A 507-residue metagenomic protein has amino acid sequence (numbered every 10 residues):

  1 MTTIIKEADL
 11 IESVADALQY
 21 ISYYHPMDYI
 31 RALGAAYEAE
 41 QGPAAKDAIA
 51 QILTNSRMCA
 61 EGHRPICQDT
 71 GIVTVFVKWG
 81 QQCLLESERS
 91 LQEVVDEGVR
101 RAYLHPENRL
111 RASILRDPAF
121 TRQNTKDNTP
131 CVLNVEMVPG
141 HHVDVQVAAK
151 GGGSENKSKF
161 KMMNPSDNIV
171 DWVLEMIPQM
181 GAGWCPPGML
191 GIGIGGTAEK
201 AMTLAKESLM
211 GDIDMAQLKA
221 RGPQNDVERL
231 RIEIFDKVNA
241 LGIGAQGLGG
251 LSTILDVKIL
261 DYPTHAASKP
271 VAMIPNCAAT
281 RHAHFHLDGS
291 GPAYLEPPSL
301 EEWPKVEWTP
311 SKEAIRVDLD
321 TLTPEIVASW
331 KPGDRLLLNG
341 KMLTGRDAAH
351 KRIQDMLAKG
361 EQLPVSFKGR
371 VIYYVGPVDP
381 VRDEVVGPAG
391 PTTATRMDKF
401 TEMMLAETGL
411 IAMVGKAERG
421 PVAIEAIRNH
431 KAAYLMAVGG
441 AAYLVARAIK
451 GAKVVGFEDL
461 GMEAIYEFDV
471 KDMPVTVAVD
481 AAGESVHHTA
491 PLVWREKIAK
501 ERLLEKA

Functional and structural regions predicted by a protein language model:
M1-I192, T197-P310, A406: Non-transmembrane, aqueous-exposed alpha-helical and coiled segments at domain scale
L190-T197, N339-G340, G415, V438-G439: Glycine-rich beta-strand-to-loop/alpha-helix junction loops that act as flexible
L209, I213-G242, Q246-G249, T344-T476: Feature captures the catalytic cores and cofactor-binding loops of soluble hydro-lyases/lyases that act on carboxylate
G249-V257, T264-H265, A278, R447-A507: C-terminal binding/interaction regions
K312-L322: Short, structured beta-strand/loop micro-motifs enriched in basic residues and often containing a Trp
E325-A328, V365: Residue "hotspots" at secondary-structure boundaries inside conserved domains
V327-W330, L336: Short, well-ordered loop/turn sites that connect or cap secondary structure elements
R335, K341-G345, A481: Short, charged beta-turn/beta-strand-edge "cap" motif at the junction between a beta-strand and an adjacent loop
